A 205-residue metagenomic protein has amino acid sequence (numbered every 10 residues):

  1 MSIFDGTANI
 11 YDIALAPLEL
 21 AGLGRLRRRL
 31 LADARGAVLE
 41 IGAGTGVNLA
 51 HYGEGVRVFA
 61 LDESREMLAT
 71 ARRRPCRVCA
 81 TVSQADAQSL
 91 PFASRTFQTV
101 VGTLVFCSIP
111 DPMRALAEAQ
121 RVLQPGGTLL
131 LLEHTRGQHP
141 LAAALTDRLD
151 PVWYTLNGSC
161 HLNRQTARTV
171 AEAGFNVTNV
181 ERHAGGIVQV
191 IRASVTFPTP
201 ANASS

Functional and structural regions predicted by a protein language model:
M1-R35, V47-N48, M67-T70, Q138 (+1 more regions): Conserved class I S-adenosyl-L-methionine
A14-P17, L130-A184, V188-V190: C-terminal alpha-helical "lid/dimerization" subdomain adjacent to the S-adenosyl-L-methionine
A37-S89: Class I SAM-dependent methyltransferase SAM/SAH-binding core
V58, L129-L130: A short hydrophobic/small-residue beta-strand
Q88-V100: A short acidic, Gly/Pro-enriched loop at the edge of an enzyme's catalytic core that lines a small-molecule cofactor
Q98-D111: A short SAM/SAH-binding and catalytic strip from SAM-dependent methyltransferases
M113-P125: A short glycine-rich, Lys/Arg-flanked "PGG" loop and its adjoining helix->strand segment in the class I
V190-S205: C-terminal lobe and adjacent flexible extensions of AdoMet/dcAdoMet transferase-like proteins
